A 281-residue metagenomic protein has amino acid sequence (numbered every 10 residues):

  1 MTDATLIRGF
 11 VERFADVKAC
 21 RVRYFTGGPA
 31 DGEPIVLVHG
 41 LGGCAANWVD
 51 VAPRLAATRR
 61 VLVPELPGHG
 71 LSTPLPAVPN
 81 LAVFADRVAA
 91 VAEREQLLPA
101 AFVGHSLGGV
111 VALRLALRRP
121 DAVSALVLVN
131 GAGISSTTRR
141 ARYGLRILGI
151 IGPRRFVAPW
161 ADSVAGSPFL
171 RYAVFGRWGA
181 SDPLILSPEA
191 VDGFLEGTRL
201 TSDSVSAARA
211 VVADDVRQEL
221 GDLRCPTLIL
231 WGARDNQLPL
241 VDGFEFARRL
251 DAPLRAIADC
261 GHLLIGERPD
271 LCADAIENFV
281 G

Functional and structural regions predicted by a protein language model:
C20, F25-T73: Conserved HGGG/HGGXW glycine-rich cap/lid loop of the alpha/beta-hydrolase fold
V83-A100: Conserved acidic catalytic loop of the alpha/beta-hydrolase fold
G104, G108, A112: Gly/Ala-rich beta-loop-alpha elbow adjacent to hydrolase catalytic centers
L117, S124-P159: Flexible "cap/lid" loop of the alpha/beta hydrolase fold
D162-D222: Conserved alpha/beta-hydrolase catalytic His-Asp/Glu region
L223, I229-W231: Short beta-strand/loop motif that positions the catalytic acidic residue of the alpha/beta-hydrolase fold
A233-L238: Acidic catalytic loop of the alpha/beta-hydrolase fold
C260-A273: Catalytic histidine-centered segment of alpha/beta-hydrolase-like enzymes
